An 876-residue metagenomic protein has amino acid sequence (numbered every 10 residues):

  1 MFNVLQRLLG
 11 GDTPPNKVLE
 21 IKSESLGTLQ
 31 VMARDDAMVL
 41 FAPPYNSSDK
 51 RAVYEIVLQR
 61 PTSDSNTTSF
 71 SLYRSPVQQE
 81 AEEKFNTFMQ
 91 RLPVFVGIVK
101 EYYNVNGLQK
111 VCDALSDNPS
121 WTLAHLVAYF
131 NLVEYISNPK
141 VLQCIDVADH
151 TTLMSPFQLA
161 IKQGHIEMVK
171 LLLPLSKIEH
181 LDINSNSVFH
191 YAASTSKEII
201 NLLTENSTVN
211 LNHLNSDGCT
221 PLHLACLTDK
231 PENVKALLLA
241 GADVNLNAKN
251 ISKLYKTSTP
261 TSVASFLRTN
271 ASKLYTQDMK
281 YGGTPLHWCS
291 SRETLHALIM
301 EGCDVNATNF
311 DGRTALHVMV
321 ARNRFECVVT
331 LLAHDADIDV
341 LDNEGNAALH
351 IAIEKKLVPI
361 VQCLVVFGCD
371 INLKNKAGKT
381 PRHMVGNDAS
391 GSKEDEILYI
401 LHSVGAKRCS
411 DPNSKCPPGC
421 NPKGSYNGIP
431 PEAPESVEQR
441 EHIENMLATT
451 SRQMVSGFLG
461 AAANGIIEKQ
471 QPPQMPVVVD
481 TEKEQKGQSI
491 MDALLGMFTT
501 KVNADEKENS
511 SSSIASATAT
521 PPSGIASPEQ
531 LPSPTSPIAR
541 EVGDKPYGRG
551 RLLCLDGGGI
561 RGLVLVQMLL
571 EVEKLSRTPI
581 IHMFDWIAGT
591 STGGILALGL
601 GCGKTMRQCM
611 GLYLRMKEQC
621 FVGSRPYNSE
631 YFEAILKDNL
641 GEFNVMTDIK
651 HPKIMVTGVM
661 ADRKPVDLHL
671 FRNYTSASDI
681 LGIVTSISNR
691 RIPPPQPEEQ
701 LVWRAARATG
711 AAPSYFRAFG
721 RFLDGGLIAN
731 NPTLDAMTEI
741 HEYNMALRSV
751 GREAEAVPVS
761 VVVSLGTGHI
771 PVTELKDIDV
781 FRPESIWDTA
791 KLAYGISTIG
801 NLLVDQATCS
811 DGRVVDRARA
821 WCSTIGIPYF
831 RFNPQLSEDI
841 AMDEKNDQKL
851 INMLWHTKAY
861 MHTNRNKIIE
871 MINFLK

Functional and structural regions predicted by a protein language model:
L5-P119, L123-P139, K162-Q163, M168-L172 (+9 more regions): Conserved catalytic cores and adjacent C-terminal regulatory segments of lipid-metabolizing esterases/lipases
D113, I145-V147, I178-E179, L211 (+6 more regions): Ankyrin-repeat inter-repeat connecting loop/turn
S116, A148-H150, L181-N184, L214 (+5 more regions): Ankyrin-repeat boundary/linker signal
S120, T152-L153, S185, G218 (+5 more regions): Start-of-repeat signature of ankyrin repeats
A124, F157, F189, L222 (+4 more regions): Conserved hydrophobic residue in the first alpha-helix
Q143, W288, E293-T294, M300-G302 (+3 more regions): Amphipathic alpha-helical interface segments within eukaryotic helical scaffold and small GTPase-regulatory domains
L175-E179, N186-G283, H287-W288, L295: Solenoidal tandem-repeat scaffolds enriched in leucines and small polar residues
